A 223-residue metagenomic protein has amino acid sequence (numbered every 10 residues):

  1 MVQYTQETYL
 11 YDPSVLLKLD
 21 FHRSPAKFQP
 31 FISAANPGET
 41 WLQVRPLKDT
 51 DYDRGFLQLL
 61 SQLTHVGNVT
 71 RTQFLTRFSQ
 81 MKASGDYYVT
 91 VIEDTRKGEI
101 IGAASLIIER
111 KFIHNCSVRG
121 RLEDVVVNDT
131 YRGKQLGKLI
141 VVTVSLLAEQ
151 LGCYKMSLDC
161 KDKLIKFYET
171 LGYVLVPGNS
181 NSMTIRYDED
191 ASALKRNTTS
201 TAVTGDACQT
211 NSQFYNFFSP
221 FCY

Functional and structural regions predicted by a protein language model:
D20-T76, L194-A202, D206-N216, C222: Short amphipathic alpha-helix that is part of the acyltransferase structural core
L42, K97-A103, G120: Glycine-rich phosphate/pyrophosphate-binding loop shared by adenosine-nucleotide-utilizing enzymes
S79-V91, R121: A short helix-loop-beta-strand connector motif used in the catalytic cores of GNAT acetyltransferases and, in some
V91, E99-I108, V126: Conserved beta-strand in the GNAT
E99, R110-L122, R132, N179: A conserved beta-turn-beta hairpin within the catalytic core of GNAT-like acetyltransferases that forms part
I108-K111, S157-D159, K163, E169 (+2 more regions): Conserved catalytic-core motifs of GNAT/GCN5-like acyltransferases
D124-V127, G133-L146, T170: Conserved acetyl-CoA-binding loop-helix of GNAT-fold acetyltransferases
V141, A148-K161: Conserved GNAT acetyl-CoA-binding A-motif
